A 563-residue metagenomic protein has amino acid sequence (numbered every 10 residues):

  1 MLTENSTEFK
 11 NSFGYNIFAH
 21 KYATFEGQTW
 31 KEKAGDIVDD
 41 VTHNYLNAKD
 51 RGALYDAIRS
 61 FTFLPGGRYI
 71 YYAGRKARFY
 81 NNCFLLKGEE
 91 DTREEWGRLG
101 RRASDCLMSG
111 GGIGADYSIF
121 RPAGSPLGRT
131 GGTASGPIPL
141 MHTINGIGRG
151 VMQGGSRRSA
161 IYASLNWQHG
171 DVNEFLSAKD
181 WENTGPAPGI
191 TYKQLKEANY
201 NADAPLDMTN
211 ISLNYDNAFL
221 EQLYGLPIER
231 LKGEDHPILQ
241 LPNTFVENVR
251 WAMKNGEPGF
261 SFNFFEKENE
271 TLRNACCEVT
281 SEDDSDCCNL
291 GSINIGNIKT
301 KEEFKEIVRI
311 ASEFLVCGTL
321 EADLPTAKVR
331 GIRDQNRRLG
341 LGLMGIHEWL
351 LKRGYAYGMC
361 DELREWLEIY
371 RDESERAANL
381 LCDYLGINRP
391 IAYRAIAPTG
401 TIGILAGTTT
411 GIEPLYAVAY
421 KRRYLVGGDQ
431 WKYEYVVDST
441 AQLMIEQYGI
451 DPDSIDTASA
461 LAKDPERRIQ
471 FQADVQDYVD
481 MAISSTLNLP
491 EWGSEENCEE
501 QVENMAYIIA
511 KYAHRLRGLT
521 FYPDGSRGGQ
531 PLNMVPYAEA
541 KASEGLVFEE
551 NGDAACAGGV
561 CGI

Functional and structural regions predicted by a protein language model:
M1-D50, R129-T143, G155-P258, F262-E266 (+1 more regions): Conserved, charged catalytic cores of large soluble enzymes
M1-Y80, Y507, T520-A538, S543-I563: Acidic/polar, glycine-rich intrinsically disordered N-terminal extensions of enzymes
N44-N47, Y55-R129, P137-L140, V151 (+5 more regions): Function-dense linear segments that define catalytic or interfacial modules in macromolecule-processing proteins
A57, Y117-A123, S164-V172, F262-T271 (+5 more regions): A glycine-rich phosphate-binding loop feature that marks nucleotide/adenosyl-phosphate handling sites
S60, G233-D235, S312-R330, D334 (+3 more regions): Internal maturation/activation junctions in enzymes
G97-S104, R121, T133-N145, K179-Y200 (+4 more regions): Extended active-site and interfacial segments that coordinate phosphate-rich ligands in large catalytic machineries
K193-E197, A202-P205, Y215-L241, E373 (+4 more regions): Catalytic or ion-coupling anion/metal-binding cores of large enzyme and transporter domains
T271-D284, G291-S292, S312-D323, P398 (+1 more regions): Catalytic alpha/beta core of large soluble enzyme barrels
